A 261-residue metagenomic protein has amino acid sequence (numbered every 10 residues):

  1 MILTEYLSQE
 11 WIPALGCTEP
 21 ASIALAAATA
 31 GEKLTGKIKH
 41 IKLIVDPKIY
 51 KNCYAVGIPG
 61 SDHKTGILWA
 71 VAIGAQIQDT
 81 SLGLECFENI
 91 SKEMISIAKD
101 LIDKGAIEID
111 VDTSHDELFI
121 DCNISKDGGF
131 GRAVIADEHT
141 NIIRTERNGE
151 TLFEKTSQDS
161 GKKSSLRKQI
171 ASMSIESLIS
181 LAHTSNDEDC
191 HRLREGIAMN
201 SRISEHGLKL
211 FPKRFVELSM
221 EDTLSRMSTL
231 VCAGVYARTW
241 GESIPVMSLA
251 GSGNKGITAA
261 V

Functional and structural regions predicted by a protein language model:
M1-T4, K37-K51, T223-E242: Acidic-glycine-rich active-site phosphate/pyrophosphate-binding loop
I2-L15, K51, S174-L181: Generic N-terminal amphipathic, Lys/Arg-enriched alpha-helix
S8-C17, K51-D62, E242-S252: A short glycine/serine-rich beta->alpha loop
P20-G36, G256-V261: Alpha-helical support elements that line or immediately flank enzyme active sites and cofactor-binding pockets
H40-G83, I95-I107: A structural-propensity feature for long, helix-poor, extended segments
I102-E242: Signature of multi-pass transmembrane helix bundles
S225-S228, R238-V261: Membrane-embedded translocation segments of transport machinery
